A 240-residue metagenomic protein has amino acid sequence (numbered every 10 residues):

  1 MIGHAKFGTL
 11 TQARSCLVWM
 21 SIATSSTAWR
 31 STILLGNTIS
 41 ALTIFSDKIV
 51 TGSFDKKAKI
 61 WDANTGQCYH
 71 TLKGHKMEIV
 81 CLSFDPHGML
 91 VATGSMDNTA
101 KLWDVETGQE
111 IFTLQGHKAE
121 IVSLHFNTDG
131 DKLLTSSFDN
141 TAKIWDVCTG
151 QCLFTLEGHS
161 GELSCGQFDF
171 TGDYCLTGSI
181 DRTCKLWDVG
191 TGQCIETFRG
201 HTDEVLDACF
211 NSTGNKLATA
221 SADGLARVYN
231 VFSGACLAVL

Functional and structural regions predicted by a protein language model:
M1-I2, T43, G52-D55, T93-D97 (+3 more regions): Conserved strand-to-loop turn within each blade of WD40 beta-propeller repeats
H4, A23, K57, K76 (+8 more regions): A conserved positional marker within WD40/Gbeta-like beta-propeller blades
A5-G8, W29, A58-W61, L82 (+7 more regions): WD40-repeat beta-propellers
L10-T11, A63-T65, V105-T107, V147-T149 (+2 more regions): Short loop/turn segments that connect beta-strands within beta-propeller blades
S15, S25, L34-L35, F45-K48 (+13 more regions): WD40/WD-repeat beta-propeller blade-loop signature
M20-S26, K73-I79, Q115-I121, E157-L163 (+1 more regions): WD40/WD-repeat beta-propeller blade N-cap
S31, L42-I44, F84, F126 (+2 more regions): Residue-level recognition of a conserved intra-blade site in WD40 beta-propeller repeats
T38-I39, I49, V91, L133 (+2 more regions): Hydrophobic beta-strand positions that form the internal "hydrophobic ladder" of WD40/Gbeta-like beta-propeller blades
